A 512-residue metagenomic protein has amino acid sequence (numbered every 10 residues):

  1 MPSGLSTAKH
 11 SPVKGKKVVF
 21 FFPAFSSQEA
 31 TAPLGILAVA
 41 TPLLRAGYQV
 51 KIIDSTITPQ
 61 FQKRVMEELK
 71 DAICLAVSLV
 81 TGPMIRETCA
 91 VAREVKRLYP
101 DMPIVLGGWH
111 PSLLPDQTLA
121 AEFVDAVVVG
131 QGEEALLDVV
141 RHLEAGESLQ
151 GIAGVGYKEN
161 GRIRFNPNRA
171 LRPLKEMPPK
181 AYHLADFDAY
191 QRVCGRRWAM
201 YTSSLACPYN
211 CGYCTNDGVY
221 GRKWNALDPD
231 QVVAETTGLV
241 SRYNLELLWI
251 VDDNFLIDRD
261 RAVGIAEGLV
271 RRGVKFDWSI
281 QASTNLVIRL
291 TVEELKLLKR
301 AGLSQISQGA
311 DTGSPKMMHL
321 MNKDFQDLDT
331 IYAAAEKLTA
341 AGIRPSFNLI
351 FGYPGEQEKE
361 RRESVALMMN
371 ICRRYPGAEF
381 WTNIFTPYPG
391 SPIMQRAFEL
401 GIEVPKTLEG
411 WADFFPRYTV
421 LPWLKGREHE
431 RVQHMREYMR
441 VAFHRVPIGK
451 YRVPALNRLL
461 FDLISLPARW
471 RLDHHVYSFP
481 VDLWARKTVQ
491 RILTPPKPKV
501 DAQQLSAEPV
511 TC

Functional and structural regions predicted by a protein language model:
M1-P23, L44-Q49, E67-I73, D101 (+2 more regions): Radical SAM enzyme core and accessory elements
P2-V19, I152, K158-S203, V510-T511: N-terminal [4Fe-4S]-dependent radical SAM core
K17, G35, V39-N168, L174 (+2 more regions): Glycine-rich beta-alpha loop elements in corrinoid/cobalamin-binding modules across cobalamin-dependent enzymes
F22, I52-P59, G218, G309 (+2 more regions): Residue-level recognition of beta-strand->loop/alpha-helix junctions
S26-I36: Glycine- and acidic-residue-enriched helix-capping/strand-helix junction motifs
S27, P115, Y209, D260 (+4 more regions): Flexible glycine/acidic-rich beta-alpha junction loops that bind and position SAM and/or redox cofactors in anaerobic
P115-A121, G355-M369: Catalytic cores of alpha/beta
K180-S346, F351-Y353, A366: Radical SAM [4Fe-4S] cluster-binding motif and immediate context
